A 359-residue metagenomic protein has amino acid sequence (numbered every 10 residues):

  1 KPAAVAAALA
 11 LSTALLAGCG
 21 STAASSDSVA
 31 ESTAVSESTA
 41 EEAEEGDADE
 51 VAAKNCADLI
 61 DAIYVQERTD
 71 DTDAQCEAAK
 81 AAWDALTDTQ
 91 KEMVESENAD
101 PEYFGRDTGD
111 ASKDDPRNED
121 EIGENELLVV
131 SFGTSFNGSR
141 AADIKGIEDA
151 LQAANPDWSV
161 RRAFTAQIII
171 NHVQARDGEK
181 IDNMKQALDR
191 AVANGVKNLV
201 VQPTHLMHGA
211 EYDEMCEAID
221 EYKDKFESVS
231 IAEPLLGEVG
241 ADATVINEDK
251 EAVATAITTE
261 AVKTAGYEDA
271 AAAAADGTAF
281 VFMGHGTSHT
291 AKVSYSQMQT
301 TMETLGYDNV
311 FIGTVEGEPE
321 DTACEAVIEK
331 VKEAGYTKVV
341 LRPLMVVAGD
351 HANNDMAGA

Functional and structural regions predicted by a protein language model:
K1-A6: Bacterial Sec-dependent N-terminal signal peptides
A14-G18: C-terminal motif of bacterial Sec signal peptides marking the signal peptidase cleavage site
C19-V29: Bacterial lipoprotein signal-peptidase II cleavage site
D27-A48: Post-signal peptide N-terminal segment of mature Sec-exported envelope proteins
E44-D107: Beta-rich interaction/scaffold domains
E102-V340, M345-A359: Extended amphipathic ligand-handling, pore-lining, and cofactor/metal-binding catalytic surfaces
